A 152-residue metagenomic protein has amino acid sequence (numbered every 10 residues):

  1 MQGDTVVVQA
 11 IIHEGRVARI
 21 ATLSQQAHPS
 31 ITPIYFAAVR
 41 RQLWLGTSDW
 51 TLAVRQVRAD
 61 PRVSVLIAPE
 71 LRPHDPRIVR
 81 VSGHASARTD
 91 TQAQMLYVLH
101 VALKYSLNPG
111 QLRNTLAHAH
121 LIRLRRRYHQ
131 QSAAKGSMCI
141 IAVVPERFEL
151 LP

Functional and structural regions predicted by a protein language model:
M1-V17: Extreme N-terminal tail/first-helix region
V8, A53, A93-Y97: Amphipathic alpha-helical interface surfaces
I11-I12, V57, V101, V143: A generic structural signal for nonpolar/aromatic side chains embedded in well-ordered alpha-helices
G15-D49, R55-V57, S64-P69, R77-R80: Short beta-strand segments
S48-T51, P145-R147: Secondary-structure transition/turn motif
R58-V63, L103, L107: Short, intrinsically disordered, mixed-charge
H74-P152: Charged, gly/pro-rich active-site loop segments
